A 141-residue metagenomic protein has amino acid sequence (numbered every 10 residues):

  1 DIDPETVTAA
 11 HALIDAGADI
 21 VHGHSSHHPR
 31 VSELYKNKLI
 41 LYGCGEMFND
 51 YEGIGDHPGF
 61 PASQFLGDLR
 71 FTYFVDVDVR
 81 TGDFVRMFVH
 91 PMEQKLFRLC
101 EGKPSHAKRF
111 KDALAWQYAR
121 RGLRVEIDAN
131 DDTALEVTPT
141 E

Functional and structural regions predicted by a protein language model:
D3-F71: Conserved beta-sheet core of the metallophosphoesterase superfamily
D56-E141: A short C-terminal boundary segment appended to hydrolase-like catalytic domains
